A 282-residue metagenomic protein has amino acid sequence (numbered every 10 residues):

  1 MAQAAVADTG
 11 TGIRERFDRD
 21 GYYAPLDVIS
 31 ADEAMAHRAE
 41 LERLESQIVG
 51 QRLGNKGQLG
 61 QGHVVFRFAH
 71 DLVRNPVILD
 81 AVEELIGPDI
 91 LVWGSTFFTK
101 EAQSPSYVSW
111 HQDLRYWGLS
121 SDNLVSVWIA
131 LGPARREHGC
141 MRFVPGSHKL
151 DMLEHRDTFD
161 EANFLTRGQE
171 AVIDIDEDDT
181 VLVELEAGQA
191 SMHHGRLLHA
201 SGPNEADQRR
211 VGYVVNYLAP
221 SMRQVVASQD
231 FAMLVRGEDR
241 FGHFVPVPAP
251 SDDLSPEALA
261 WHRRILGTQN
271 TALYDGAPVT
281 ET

Functional and structural regions predicted by a protein language model:
M1-L119, R156, G237: Non-heme Fe(II)-dependent double-stranded beta-helix
A2-Q3, Q47, Q51, L197-T282: Non-heme Fe(II)/2-oxoglutarate
A4, R136-G202, M222: Double-stranded beta-helix
Y22-A24, V28, S126-A130, C140 (+3 more regions): Conserved hydrophobic/aromatic beta-strand scaffold that supports enzyme active sites
S30-A31, F98-K100, R115, A134-R136 (+3 more regions): Short, solvent-exposed loop/turn segments at secondary-structure junctions
V65, W93, N123, E137-G139 (+2 more regions): Residues that flank catalytic or metal-binding motifs in active/ligand-binding sites
H111, G118-R136, E184-L185, M192 (+1 more regions): Short, conserved beta-strand element in jelly-roll/cupin
Q112, R167-E177, D207-R209, S228-L234: Short, surface-exposed loop/helix-turn segments at secondary-structure junctions that function as lids/hinges flanking
